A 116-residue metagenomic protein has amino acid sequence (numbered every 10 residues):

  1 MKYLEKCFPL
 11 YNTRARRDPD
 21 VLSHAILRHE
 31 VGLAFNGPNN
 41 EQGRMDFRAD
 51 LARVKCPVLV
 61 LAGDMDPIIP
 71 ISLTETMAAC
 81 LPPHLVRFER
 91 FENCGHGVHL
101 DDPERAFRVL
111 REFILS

Functional and structural regions predicted by a protein language model:
M1-A49, C56: Alpha/beta-hydrolase
K2, K6, E75-T76, R105-E112: Alpha-helical elements of Rossmann-like donor-binding domains used by nucleotide-donor carbohydrate transfer enzymes
N39, D66, G95-V98: Glycosyltransferase donor-binding loop in the core domain
V54, V60-A62, D66: Short beta-strand/loop motif that positions the catalytic acidic residue of the alpha/beta-hydrolase fold
K55-C56, P83: Active-site acidic short loop of glycosyltransferases
P67-L73: Conserved alpha/beta-hydrolase "acid-adjacent" motif
E75-V86: Active-site-adjacent alpha-helix of alpha/beta-hydrolase-fold enzymes
H84-S116: Catalytic active-site module of serine/aspartate enzymes centered on a nucleophile-bearing elbow/loop
